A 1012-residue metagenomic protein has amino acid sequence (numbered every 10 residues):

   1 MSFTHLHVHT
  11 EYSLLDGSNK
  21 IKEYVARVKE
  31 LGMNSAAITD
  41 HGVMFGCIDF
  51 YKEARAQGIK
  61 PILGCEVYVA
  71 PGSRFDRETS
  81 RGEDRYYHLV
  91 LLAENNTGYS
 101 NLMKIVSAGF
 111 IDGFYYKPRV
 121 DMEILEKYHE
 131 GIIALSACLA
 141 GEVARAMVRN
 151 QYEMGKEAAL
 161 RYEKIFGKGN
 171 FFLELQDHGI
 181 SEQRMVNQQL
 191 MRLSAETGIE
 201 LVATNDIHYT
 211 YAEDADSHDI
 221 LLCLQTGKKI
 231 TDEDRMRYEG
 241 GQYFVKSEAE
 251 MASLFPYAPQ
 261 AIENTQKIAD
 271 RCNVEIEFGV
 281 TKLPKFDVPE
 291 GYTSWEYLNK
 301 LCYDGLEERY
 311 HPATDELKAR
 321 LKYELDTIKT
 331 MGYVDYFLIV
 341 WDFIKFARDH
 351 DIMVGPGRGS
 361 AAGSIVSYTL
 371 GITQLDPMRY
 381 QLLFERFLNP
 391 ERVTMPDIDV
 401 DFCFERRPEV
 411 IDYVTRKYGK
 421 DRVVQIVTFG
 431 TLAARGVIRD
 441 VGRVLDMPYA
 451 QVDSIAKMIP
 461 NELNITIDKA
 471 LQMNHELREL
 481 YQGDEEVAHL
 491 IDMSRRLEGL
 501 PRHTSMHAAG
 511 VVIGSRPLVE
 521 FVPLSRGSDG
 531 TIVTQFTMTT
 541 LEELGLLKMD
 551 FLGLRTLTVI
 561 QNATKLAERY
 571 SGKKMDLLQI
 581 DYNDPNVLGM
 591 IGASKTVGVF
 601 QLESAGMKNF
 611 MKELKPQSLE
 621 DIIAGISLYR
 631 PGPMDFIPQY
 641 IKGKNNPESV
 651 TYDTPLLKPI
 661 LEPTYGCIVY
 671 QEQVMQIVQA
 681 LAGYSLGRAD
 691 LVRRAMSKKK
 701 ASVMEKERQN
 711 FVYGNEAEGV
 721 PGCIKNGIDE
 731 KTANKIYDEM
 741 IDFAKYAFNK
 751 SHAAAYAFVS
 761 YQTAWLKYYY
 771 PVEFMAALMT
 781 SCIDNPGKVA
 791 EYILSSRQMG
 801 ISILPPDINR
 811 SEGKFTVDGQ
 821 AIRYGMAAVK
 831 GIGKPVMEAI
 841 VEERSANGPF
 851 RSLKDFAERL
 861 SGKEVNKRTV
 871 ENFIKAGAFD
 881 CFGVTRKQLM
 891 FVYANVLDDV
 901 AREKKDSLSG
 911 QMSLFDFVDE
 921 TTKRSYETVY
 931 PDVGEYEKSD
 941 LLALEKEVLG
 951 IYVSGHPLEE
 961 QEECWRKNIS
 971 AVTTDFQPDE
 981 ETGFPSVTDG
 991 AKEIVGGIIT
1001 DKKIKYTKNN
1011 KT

Functional and structural regions predicted by a protein language model:
F3-I38, G42-Q57, K104, A108-A212 (+3 more regions): Domain-core and long-helix interface of multi-subunit machines
N34-I38, C47, A54-Q57, Y209-Y211 (+3 more regions): Noncatalytic, beta-rich nucleic-acid-contacting surfaces in large DNA/RNA-processing enzymes
T39-G42, L63-V67, A93-E94, S136-C138 (+6 more regions): Glycine-rich, histidine-containing beta strand-loop boundary motifs that form or position
V43, C47-Y115: Hydrophobic or amphipathic alpha-helical targeting/insertion segments
Y51-A54, R77-T79, A108-G109, R149-E153 (+6 more regions): Short secondary-structure boundary/capping segments
K60-I62, P71-S80, R85-H88, I199-V202 (+7 more regions): Phosphate/diphosphate-binding loops
F75-R85, N150-Q151, N187-L190, D216-I220 (+4 more regions): Short, surface-exposed amphipathic charged segments that create phosphate/polyanion-binding patches used for binding
G82-D84, L125-Y128, H503-S505: Solvent-exposed alpha-helices and their adjacent loops that cap or buttress functional pockets in soluble metabolic
